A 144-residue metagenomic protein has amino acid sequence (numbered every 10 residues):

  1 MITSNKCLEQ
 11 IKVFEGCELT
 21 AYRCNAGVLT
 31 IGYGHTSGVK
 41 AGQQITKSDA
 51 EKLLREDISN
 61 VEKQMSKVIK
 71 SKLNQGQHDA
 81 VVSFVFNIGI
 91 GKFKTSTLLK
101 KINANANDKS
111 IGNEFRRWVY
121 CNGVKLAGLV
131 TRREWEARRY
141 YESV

Functional and structural regions predicted by a protein language model:
M1-V28, H35-K40, Q44-V68, K72 (+1 more regions): Long, amphipathic alpha-helical surface segments
I11, Q77-V85, E114-R116: Short alpha-helical scaffolding segments that buttress acidic/His motifs in well-ordered protein cores
Y33-G34, F86: Active-site-proximal beta-strand/loop segments in catalytic clefts of secreted hydrolases
E56, S83-I88: Short, residue-level hotspots on alpha-helical faces of the histone-fold and other alpha-helical interaction modules
